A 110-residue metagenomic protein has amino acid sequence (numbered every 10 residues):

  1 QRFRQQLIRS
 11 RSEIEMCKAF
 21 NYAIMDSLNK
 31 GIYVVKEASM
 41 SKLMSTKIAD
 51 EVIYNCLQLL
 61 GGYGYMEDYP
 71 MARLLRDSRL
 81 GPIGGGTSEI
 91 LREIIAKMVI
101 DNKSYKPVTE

Functional and structural regions predicted by a protein language model:
Q1-E110: Alpha-helical interface subdomain recognition
